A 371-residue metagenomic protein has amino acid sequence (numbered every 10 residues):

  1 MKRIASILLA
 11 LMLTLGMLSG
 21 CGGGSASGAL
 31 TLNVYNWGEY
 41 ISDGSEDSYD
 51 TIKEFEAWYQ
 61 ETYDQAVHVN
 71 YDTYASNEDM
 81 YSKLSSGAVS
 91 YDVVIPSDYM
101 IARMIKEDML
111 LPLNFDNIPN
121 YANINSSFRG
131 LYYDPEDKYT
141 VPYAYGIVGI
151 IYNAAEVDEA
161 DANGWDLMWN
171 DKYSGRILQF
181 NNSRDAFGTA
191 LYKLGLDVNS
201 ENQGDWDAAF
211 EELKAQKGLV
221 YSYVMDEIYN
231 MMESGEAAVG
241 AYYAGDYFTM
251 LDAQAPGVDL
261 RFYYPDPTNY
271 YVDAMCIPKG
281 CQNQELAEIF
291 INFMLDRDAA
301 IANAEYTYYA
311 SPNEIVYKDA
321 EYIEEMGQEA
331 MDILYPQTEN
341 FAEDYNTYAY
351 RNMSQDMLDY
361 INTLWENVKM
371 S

Functional and structural regions predicted by a protein language model:
M1-L32, S371: Short, low-complexity disordered leader/linker segments with a strong preference for bacterial N-terminal type II
S27-R103, N230: Early extracytoplasmic/lumenal segment of secretory-pathway proteins
Y35-Y49, S90-E236: Extracytoplasmic ligand-binding site segments that recognize negatively charged/polar headgroups
M100-R103, A241-V258: A ligand-binding cleft/hinge motif common to bilobed small-molecule-binding domains
N123, G146, A208-A215, Y221 (+1 more regions): Periplasmic-binding protein-like
G149-E156, L191-G195, Y271-Q284, F293-M294 (+1 more regions): A bilobed periplasmic-binding-protein/Venus flytrap-type ligand-binding module shared by bacterial periplasmic
P278-E343: Mature extracytoplasmic/periplasmic domains
T338-S371: Conserved C-terminal helix/tail region of periplasmic/extracytoplasmic solute-binding proteins
